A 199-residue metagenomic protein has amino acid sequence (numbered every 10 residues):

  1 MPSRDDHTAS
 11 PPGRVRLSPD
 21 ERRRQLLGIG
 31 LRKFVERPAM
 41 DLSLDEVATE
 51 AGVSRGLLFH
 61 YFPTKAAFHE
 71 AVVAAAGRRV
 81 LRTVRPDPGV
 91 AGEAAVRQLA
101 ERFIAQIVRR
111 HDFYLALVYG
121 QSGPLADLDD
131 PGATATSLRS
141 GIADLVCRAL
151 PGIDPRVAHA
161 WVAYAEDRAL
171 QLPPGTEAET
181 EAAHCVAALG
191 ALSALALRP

Functional and structural regions predicted by a protein language model:
M1-R37, D41-E50, A67-E70: Basic, helix-initiating cap at the start of DNA-binding domains
Q25, I29, E46, A67 (+6 more regions): Alpha-helical elements of Rossmann-like donor-binding domains used by nucleotide-donor carbohydrate transfer enzymes
A51-F62: Short hydrophobic/aromatic patch on the recognition helix
A71, R85-D112, V157-W161, A182 (+1 more regions): Hydrophobic alpha-helical connector segments
A74-V80: Short, basic, alpha-helical segments at the C-terminal edge of helix-turn-helix-like DNA-binding modules
L81, P124-A163, A182-G190, A194: Amphipathic alpha-helical packing segments from all-alpha helical-bundle domains
A105-C147, A169-G175, E179: Short secondary-structure transition hinges
